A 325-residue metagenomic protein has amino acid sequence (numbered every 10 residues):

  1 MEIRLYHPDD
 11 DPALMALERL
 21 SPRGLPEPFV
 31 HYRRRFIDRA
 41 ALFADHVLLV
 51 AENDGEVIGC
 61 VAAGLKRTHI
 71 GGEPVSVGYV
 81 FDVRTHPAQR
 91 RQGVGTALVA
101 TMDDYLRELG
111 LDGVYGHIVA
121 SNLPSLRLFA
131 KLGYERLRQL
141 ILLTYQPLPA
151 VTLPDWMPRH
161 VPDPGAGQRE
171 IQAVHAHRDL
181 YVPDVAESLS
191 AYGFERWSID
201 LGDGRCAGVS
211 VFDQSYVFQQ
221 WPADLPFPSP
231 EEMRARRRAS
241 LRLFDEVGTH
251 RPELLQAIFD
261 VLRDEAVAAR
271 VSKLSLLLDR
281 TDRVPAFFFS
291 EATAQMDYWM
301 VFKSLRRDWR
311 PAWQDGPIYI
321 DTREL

Functional and structural regions predicted by a protein language model:
Y6, V83-T85: Hydrophobic adenine-recognition pocket in adenosine-nucleotide-binding enzymes
D10-N53, A130-L241: Amide-forming acyltransferase catalytic core, primarily the GNAT-like/NAT-type and related acyltransferase folds
H46, L111, F194, A268-S272: Short, high-confidence coil segments that cap the C-terminus of an alpha-helix and link into the following beta-strand
L49, G59-V61, G78, V83 (+1 more regions): Conserved GNAT-family N-acetyltransferase fold
E56-G59, P124, R205-C206: Glycine-rich acetyl-CoA-binding "A-motif" of GNAT/NAT acetyltransferases
T85, R91-D104, E108, H250-D264: Conserved acetyl-CoA-binding loop-helix of GNAT-fold acetyltransferases
R90, V94-Y145: Hydrophobic, ordered structural segments
I118-S121, A130-D155, G208-L325: Active-site/acyl-donor-binding loops of N-acyltransferases
